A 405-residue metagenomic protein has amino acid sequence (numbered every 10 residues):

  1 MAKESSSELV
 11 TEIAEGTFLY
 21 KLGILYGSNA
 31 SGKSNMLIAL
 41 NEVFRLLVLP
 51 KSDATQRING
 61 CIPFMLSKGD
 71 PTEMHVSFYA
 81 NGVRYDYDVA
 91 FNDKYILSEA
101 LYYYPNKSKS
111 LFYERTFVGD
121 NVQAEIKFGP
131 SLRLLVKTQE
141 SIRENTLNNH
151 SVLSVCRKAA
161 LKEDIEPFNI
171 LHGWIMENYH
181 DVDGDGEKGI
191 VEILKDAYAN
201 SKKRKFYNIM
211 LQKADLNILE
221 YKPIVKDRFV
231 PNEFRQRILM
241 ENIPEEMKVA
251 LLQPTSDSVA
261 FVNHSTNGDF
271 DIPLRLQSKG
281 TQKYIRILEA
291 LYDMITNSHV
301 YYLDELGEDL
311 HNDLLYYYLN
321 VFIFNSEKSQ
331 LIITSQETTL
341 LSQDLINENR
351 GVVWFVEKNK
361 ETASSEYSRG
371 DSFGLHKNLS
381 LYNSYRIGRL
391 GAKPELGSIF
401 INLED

Functional and structural regions predicted by a protein language model:
M1-K21, I175-V300: Conserved NTPase motor "head" modules and their coupling/switch loops across ABC/AAA+ ATPases, GTPases, and GHKL ATPases
M1-V48, V262-L396: Switch/communication elements of ASCE P-loop NTPase nucleotide-binding domains
V10-I24, S28, L37-I96: Conserved P-loop NTP-binding catalytic core
Q56-G60, I243, S335-T338: Short Pro/Gly-enriched beta-strand edge/turn motifs at strand-loop
M74-Y79, A100-L101, F261-N263: Short beta-strand segments that buttress and anchor functional surface loops
V83-Y87, N106-F112, T266-F270, T362-A363: Short, surface-exposed beta-strand/loop "edge" segments at domain boundaries and coil↔beta transitions
D86-V230: Electropositive, glycine-dotted interaction segments that contact anionic polymers or phosphate-rich ligands
K213, E220, S384-D405: Feature primarily recognizes SF3-like P-loop helicase cores of small DNA viruses
